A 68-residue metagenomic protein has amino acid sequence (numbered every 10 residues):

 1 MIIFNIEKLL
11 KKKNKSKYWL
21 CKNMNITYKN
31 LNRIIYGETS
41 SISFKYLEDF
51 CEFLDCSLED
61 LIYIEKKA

Functional and structural regions predicted by a protein language model:
M1-S16: A short, Lys/Arg-rich alpha-helix, primarily the initiator
L10, C21, C51: The alpha-helix within a helix-turn-helix
L10, I35, Y46, E65: DNA major-groove recognition helix of helix-turn-helix
K15-R33: Short alpha-helical DNA-recognition segment
T27, E38, E65-A68: The DNA-recognition helices of helix-turn-helix-type DNA-binding domains
E38-D49: Short, basic-rich loop-to-helix N-cap that marks the start of a DNA-contacting helix
D55-A68: Short C-terminal boundary/hinge segments that cap the last helix of small helical domains
